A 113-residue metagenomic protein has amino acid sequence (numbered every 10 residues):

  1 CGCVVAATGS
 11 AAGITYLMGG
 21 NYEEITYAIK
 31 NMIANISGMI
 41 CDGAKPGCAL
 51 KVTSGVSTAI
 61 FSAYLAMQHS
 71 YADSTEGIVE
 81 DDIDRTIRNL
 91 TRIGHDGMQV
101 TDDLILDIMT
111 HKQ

Functional and structural regions predicted by a protein language model:
C1-A11: FAD-binding core of FAD-dependent oxidoreductases, characterized by glycine-rich FAD pyrophosphate-binding loops
A7, I14-Q113: Functionally critical mobile loop/hinge segments
